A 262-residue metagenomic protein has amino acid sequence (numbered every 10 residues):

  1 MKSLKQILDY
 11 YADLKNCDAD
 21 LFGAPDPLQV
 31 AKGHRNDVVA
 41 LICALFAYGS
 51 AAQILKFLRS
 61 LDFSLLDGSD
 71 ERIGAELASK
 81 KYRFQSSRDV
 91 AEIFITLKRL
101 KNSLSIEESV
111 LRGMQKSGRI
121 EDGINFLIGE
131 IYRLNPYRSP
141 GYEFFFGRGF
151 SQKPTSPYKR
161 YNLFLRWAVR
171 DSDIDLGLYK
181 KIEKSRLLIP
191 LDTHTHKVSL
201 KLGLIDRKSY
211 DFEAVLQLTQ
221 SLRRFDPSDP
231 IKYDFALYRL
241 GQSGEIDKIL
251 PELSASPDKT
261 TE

Functional and structural regions predicted by a protein language model:
M1-E262: HhH-family (HhH-GPD) DNA N-glycosylase catalytic core used in base-excision repair
